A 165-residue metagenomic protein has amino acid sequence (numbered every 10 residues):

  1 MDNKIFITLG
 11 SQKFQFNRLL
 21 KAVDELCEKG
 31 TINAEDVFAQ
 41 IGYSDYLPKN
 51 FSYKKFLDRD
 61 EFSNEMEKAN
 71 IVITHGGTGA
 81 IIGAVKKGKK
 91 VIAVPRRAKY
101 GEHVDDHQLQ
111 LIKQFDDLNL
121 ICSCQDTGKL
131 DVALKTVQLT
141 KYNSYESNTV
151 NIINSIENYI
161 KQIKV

Functional and structural regions predicted by a protein language model:
M1-V165: Nucleotide-activated sugar donor-binding and catalytic core shared by glycosyltransferases and related lipid-linked
